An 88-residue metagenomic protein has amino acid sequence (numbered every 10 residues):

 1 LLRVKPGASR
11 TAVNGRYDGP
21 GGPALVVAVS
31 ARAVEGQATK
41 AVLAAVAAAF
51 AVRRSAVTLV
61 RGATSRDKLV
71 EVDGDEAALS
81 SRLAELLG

Functional and structural regions predicted by a protein language model:
L1-A44, A48-R54, T58-T64, L69-G88: Contiguous, often N-terminal, cationic amphipathic patches that form binding interfaces
